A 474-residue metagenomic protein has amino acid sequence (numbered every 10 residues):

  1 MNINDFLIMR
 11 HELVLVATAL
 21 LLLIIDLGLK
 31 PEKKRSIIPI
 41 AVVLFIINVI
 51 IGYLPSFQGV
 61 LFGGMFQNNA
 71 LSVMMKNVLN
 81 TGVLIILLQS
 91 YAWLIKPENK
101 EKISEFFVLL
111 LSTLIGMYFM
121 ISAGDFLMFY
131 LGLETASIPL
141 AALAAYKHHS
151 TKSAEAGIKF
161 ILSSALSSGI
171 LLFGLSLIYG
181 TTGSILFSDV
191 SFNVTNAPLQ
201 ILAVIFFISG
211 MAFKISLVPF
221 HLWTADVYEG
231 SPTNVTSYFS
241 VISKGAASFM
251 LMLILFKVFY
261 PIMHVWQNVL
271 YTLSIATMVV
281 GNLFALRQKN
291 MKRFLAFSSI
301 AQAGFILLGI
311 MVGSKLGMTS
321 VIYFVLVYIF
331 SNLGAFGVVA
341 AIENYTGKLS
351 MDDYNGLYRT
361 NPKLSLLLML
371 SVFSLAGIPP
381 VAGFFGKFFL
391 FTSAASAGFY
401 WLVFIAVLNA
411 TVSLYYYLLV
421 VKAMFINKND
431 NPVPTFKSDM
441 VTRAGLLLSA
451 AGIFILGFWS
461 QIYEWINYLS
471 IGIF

Functional and structural regions predicted by a protein language model:
M1-F474: Alpha-helical transmembrane segments of multi-pass membrane proteins predominantly involved in bioenergetics
